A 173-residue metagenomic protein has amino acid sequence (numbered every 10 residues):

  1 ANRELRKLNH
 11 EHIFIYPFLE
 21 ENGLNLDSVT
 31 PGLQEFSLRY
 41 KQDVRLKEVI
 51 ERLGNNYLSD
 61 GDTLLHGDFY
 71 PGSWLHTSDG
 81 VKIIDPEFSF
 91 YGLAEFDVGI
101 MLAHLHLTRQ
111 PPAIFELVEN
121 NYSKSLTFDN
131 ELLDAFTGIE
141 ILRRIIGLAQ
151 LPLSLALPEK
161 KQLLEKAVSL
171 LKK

Functional and structural regions predicted by a protein language model:
A1, R39-N56, H106, A113 (+2 more regions): N-terminal secretory/membrane-targeting helices
A1-L53, I146: Active-site catalytic-loop/activation-segment of kinase and kinase-like phosphoryl-transfer enzymes
E48-F96: Active-site acidic catalytic loop and adjacent metal/ATP-binding pocket of ATP-dependent phosphoryl transfer enzymes
T77-G80, K124-D129: Short glycine/proline-enriched coil/turn segments at helix->beta-strand junctions
K82, G99-M101, Q162: Glycine-rich, phosphate-binding/catalytic loops in enzymes
A94-S125, G138-A156: Active-site activation/catalytic loop segments of kinase-like enzymes and analogous catalytic loops in related
T127-T137: All-alpha amphipathic helical-bundle segments outside canonical DNA-binding/catalytic cores that form hydrophobic
Q150-K173: Regulatory N- and C-terminal appendages and interdomain linkers associated with kinase/kinase-like NTP transferase
